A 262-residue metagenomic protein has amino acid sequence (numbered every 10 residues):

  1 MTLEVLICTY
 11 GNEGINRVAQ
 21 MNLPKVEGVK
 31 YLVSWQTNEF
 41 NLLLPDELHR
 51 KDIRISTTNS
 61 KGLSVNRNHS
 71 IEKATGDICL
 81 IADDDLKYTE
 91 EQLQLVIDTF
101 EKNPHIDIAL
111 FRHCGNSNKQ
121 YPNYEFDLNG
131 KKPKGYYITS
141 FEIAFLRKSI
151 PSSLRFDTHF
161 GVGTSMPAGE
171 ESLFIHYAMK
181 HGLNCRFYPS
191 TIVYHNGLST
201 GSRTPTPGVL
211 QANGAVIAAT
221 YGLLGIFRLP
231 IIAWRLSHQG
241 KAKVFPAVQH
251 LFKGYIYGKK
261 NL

Functional and structural regions predicted by a protein language model:
M1-K30: N-proximal low-complexity "stem/linker" segments adjacent to membrane-targeting elements
N38, E91-N123: Conserved donor NDP-sugar-binding/catalytic core segment of glycosyltransferases
T58-A74: Glycine-rich, basic loop-to-helix element that forms the pyrophosphate-binding segment of sugar-nucleotide handling
C79: Short aromatic/hydrophobic "clamp" motif used to bind/position activated sugar donors
L128-K148, S165-P167: A recurrent flexible, glycine/aromatic-enriched loop bordering the glycosyltransferase active site that acts as
G161-L173: Acidic donor-binding loop at a coil-to-helix junction in glycosyltransferase catalytic cores that engages
G182-Y194, T206, F227-R228: Catalytic beta-strand/loop signature of glycosyltransferases that borders the donor
T204-L262: Non-catalytic, C-terminal membrane-associated alpha-helical segments of glycosyltransferases
